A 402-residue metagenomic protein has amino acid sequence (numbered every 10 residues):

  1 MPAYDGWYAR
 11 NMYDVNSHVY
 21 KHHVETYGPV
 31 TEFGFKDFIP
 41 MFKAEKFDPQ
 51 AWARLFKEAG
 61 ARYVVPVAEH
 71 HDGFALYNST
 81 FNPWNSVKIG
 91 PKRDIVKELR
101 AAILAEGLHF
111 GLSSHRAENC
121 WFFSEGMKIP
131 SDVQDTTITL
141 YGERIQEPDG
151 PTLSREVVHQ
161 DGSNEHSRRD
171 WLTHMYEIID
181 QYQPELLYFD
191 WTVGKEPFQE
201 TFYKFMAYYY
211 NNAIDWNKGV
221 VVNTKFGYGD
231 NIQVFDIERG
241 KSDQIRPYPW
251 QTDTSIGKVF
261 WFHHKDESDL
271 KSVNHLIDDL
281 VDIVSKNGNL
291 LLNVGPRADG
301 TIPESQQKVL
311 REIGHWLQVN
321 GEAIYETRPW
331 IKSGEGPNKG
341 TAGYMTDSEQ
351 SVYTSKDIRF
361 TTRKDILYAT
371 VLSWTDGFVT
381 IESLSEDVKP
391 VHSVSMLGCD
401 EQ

Functional and structural regions predicted by a protein language model:
M1-Q402: Mature catalytic domains of secreted/periplasmic carbohydrate-active enzymes
